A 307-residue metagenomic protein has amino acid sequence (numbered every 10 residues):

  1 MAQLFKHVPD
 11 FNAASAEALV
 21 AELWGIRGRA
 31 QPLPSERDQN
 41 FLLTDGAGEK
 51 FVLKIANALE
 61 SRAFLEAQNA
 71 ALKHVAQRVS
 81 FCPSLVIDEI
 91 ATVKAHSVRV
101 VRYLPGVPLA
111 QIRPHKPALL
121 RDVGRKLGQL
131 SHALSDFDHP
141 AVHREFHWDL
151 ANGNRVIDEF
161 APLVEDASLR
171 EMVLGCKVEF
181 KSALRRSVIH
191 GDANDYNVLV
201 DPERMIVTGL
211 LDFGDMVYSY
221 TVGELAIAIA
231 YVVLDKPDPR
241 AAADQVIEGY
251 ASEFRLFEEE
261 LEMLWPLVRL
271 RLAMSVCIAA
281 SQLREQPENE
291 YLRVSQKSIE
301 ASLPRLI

Functional and structural regions predicted by a protein language model:
M1-R27: Juxta-kinase regulatory segment immediately upstream of eukaryotic protein kinase catalytic domains
L4, S275-I307: ATP/Mg2+ or Mg2+-diphosphate-binding catalytic cores that bind nucleotide phosphates or diphosphates via glycine-rich
Q31-P34: Protein kinase glycine-rich loop
E36-G48, V52-L53, L85, K177-G223: Active-site acidic catalytic loop and adjacent metal/ATP-binding pocket of ATP-dependent phosphoryl transfer enzymes
V52-H96, I112, P117-V123: A conserved alpha-helical element in kinase catalytic cores
K94-V107: Conserved short submotifs of the Hanks-type protein kinase catalytic core that shape the nucleotide-binding pocket
R113-A167, L184-R186, R293: A cross-family kinase active-site recognition segment
V222-R255, R269-P287: Active-site activation/catalytic loop segments of kinase-like enzymes and analogous catalytic loops in related
